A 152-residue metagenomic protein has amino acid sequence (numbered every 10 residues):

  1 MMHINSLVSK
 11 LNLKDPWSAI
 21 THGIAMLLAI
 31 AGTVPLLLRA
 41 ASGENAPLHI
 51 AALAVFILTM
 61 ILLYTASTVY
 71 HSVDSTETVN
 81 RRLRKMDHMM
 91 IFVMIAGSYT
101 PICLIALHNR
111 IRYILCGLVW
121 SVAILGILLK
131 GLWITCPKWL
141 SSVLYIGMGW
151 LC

Functional and structural regions predicted by a protein language model:
M1-C152: Multi-pass alpha-helical transmembrane bundles in non-GPCR membrane proteins that perform intramembrane catalysis
